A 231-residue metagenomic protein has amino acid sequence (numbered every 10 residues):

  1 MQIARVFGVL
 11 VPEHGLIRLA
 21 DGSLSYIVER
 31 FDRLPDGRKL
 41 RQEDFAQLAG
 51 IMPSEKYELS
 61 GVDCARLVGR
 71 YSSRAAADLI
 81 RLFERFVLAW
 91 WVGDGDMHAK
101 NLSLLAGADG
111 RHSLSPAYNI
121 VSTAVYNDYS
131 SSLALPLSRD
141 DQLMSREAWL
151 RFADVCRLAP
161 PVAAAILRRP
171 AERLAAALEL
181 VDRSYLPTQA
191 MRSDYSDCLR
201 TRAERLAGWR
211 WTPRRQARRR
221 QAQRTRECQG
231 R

Functional and structural regions predicted by a protein language model:
M1-F7, E55, S60-D128: Conserved kinase catalytic-core segment
M1-K56: Conserved ATP-binding subdomain of kinase catalytic cores across diverse folds
V6, V11-G15, G107, R200 (+2 more regions): Broad phosphate/nucleotide-binding scaffolds in NTP-utilizing and phosphate-metabolizing enzymes
L10, R74, R157-P160: Short coil/loop linkers at secondary-structure junctions
R18-L24, N101-A108, P170-A171: A glycine-rich phosphate-binding loop feature that marks nucleotide/adenosyl-phosphate handling sites
L19-D21, L82, A164-A176: Small/polar glycine-rich anion-binding or flexible loop at a beta-alpha turn
D44-L67, G107-A164: Catalytic-core segments of enzymes that bind and process phosphorylated/nucleotide-bearing substrates
R70, H112, V155, A175-R231: Regulatory N- and C-terminal appendages and interdomain linkers associated with kinase/kinase-like NTP transferase
